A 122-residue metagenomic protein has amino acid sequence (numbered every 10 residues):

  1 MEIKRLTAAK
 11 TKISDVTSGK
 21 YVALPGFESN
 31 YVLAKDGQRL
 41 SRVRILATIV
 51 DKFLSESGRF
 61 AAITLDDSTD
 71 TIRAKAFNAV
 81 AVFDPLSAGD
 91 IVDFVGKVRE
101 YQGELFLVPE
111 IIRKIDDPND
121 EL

Functional and structural regions predicted by a protein language model:
M1-L122: OB-fold and OB-like single-stranded nucleic-acid-recognition modules and their adjacent interaction interfaces
